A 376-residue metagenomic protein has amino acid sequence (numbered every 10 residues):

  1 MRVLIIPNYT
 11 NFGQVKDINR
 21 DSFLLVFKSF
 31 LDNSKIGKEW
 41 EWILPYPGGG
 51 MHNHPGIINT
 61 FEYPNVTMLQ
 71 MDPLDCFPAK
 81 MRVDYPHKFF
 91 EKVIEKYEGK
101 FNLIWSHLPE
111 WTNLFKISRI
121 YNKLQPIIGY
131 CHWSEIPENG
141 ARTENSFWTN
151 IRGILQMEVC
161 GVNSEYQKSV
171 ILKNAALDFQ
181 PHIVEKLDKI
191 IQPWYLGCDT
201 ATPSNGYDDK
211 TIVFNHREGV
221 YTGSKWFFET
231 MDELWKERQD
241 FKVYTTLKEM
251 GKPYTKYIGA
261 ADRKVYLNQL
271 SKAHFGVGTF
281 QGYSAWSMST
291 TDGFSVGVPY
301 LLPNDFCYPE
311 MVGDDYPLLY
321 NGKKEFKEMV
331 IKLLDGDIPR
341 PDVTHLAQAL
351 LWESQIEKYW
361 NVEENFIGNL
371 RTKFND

Functional and structural regions predicted by a protein language model:
M1-E62, D232-K236: N-terminal subdomain of nucleotide-sugar transferases
I18-D21, M81-D84, D337-D376: A charged, aromatic-enriched C-terminal amphipathic alpha-helix characteristic of glycosyltransferases across folds
V93-N113, G278: Short N-terminal targeting/anchoring amphipathic segment
L103-W105, S118-G140, I154, V159-G161: Active-site proximal beta-strand in glycosyltransferases
W148, G153-D188: A short, active-site helix/loop in glycosyltransferases that binds the activated sugar's phosphate group
C198-D199, T255-L270, A285-W286: Conserved active-site histidine-acidic residue motif and adjacent donor-binding/catalytic loop of glycosyltransferases
D199-A201, D208-G251: Conserved catalytic-core segment of nucleotide-activated headgroup transferases in glycan assembly
S271-A285, V298: Acidic donor-binding loop of glycosyltransferase active sites
